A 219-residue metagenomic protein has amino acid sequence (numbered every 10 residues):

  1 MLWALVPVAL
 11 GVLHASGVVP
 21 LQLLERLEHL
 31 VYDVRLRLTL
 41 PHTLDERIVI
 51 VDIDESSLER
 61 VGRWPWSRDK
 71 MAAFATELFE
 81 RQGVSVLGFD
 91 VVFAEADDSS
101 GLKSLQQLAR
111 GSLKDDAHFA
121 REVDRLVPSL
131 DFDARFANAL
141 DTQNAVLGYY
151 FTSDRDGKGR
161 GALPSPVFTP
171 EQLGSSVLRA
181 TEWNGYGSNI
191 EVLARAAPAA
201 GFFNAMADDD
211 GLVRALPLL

Functional and structural regions predicted by a protein language model:
M1-L219: Non-transmembrane functional regions of envelope-associated proteins
